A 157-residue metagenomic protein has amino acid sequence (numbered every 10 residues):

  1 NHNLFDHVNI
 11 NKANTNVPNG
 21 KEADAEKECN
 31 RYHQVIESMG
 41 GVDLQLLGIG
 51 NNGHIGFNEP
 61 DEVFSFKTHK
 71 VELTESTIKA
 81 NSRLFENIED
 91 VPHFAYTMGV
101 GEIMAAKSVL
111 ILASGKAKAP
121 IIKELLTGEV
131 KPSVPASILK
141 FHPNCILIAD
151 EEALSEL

Functional and structural regions predicted by a protein language model:
H2-L157: Conserved phosphate- and dinucleotide-binding cores of soluble alpha/beta proteins, encompassing both enzyme active
